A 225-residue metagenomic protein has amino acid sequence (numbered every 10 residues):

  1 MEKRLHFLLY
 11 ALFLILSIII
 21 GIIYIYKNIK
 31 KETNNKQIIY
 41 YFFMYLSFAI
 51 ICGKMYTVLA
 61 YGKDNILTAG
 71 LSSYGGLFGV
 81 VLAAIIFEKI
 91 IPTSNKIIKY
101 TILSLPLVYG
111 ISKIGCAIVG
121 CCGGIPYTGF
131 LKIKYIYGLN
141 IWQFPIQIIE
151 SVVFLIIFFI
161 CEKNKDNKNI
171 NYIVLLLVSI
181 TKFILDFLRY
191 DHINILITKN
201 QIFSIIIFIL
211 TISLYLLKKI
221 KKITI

Functional and structural regions predicted by a protein language model:
M1-I225: Hydrophobic, membrane-interfacing alpha helices
